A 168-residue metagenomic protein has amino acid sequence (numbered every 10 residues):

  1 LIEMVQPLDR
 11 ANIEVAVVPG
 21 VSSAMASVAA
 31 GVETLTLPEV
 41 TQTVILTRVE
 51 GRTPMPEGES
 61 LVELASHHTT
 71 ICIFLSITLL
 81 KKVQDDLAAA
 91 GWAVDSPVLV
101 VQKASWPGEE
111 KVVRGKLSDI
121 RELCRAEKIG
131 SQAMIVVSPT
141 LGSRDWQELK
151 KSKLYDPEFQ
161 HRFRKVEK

Functional and structural regions predicted by a protein language model:
L1-A11, T41-T43, T47, G51-K168: A contiguous loop/helix-start segment that scaffolds small-molecule binding in enzyme catalytic cores
V15-G20, M25, L37, I73 (+2 more regions): General beta-strand structural signal in soluble alpha/beta enzymes
A24-R52: Short, glycine-/small-residue-rich phosphate/pyrophosphate-handling segment
